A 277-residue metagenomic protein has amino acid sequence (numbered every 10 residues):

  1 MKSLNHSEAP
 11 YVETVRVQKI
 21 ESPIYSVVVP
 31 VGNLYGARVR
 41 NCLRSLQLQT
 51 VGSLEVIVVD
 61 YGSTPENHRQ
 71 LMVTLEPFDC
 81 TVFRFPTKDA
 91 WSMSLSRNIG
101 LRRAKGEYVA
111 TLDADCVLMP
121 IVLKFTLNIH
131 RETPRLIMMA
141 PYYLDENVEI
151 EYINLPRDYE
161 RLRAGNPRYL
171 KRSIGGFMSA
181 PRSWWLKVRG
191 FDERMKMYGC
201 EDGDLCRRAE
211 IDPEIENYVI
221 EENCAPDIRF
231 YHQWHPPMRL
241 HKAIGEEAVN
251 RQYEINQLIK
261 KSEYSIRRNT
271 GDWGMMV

Functional and structural regions predicted by a protein language model:
M1-S45: N-proximal low-complexity "stem/linker" segments adjacent to membrane-targeting elements
R44-S53: Short, acidic, metal-binding catalytic loop of nucleotide-sugar glycosyltransferases
D60-L71, D113-C116: A conserved acidic beta->alpha catalytic loop
T87-A104: Glycine-rich, basic loop-to-helix element that forms the pyrophosphate-binding segment of sugar-nucleotide handling
V109: Short aromatic/hydrophobic "clamp" motif used to bind/position activated sugar donors
C116-I129: Acidic donor-binding/catalytic loop of UDP-sugar-dependent glycosyltransferases, especially processive GT2
M138-Y152: Short beta-strand-to-loop element that shapes/binds the nucleotide-sugar donor at the catalytic cleft/hinge
K196-V277: C-terminal catalytic/acceptor-binding lobe
